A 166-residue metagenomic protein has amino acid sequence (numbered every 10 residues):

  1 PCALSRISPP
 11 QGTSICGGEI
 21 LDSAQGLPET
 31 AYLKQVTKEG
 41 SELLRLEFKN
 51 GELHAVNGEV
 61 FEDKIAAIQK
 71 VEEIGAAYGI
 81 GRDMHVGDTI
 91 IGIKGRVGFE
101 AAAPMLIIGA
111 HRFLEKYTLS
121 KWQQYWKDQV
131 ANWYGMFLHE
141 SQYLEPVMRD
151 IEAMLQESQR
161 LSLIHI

Functional and structural regions predicted by a protein language model:
P1-I164: Nucleotide-activated chemistry modules centered on ATP-dependent adenylation/adenylyltransferase
